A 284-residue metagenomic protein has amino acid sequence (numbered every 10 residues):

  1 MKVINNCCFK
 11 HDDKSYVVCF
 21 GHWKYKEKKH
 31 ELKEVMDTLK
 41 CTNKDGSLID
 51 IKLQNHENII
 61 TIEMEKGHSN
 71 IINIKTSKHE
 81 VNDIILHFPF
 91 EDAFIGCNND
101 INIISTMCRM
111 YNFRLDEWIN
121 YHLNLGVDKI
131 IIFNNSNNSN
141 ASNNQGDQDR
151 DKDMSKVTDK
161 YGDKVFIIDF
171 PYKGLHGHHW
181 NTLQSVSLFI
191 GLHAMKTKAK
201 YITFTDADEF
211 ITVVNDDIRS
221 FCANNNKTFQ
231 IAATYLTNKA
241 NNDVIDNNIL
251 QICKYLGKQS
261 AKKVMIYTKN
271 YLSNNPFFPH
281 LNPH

Functional and structural regions predicted by a protein language model:
M1-V17, G21-P89, N181, S185-F189 (+1 more regions): Catalytic-site signature of metal-activated, phosphate-bearing donor transferases, centered on the GT-A/GT-A-like
G96-I103: A short, charged/proline- and glycine-enriched loop that marks the coil->beta-strand transition at the N-terminal
T106-Y121, N135-N137: Active-site beta-to-alpha loop of glycosyltransferases that engages the nucleotide-sugar donor
Y111, N137-N138, Y172-K173, D208-F210 (+1 more regions): Short, solvent-exposed loop/turn segments at secondary-structure junctions
N120-K129: Short, acidic, metal-binding catalytic loop of nucleotide-sugar glycosyltransferases
D128-K129, K200, K227: Short acidic/polar active-site loop segments enriched in Thr and Asp
N138-Y201: Active-site-proximal specificity loops/subdomain of glycosyltransferases
A199-T212: Short beta-strand-to-loop acidic/aromatic patch adjacent to the donor-nucleotide binding site
